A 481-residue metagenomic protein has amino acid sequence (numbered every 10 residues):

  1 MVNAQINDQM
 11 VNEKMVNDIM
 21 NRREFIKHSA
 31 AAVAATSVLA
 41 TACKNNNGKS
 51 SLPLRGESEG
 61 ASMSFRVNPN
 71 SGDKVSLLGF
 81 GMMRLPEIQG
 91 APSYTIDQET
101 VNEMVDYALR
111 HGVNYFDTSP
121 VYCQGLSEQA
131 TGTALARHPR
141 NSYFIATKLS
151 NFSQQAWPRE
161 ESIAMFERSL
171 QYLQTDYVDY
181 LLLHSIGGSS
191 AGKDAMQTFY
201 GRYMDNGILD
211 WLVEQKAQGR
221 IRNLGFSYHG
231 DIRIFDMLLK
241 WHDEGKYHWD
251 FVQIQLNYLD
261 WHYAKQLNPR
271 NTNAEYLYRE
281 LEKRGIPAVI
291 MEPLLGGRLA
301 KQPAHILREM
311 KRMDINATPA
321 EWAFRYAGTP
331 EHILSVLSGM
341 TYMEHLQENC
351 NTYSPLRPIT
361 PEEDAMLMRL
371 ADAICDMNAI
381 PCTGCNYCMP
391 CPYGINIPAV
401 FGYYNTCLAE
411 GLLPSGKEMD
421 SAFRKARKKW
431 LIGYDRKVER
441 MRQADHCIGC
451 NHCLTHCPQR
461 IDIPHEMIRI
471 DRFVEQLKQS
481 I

Functional and structural regions predicted by a protein language model:
V2, D18-Y143, D176, W211 (+1 more regions): N-terminal binding-site loop/beta-alpha segment at the start of enzyme catalytic domains that lines or forms
G79, Y115-D117, D179-L182, G225 (+2 more regions): Conserved beta-strand positions in the central sheet of alpha/beta enzyme cores
R84-Q98, L149-E160, E309-D314: Active-site mouth loops of central-metabolism enzymes
Y94-A108, P158-Y172, R233-L239, A320-F324: Short, acidic/polar
E161-L181, E214-Q218: CE4/NodB-like, metal-dependent polysaccharide N-deacetylase domain that modifies extracellular/periplasmic N-acetylated
I186-G402, A409-A426, T455, H465: Beta/alpha (TIM)-barrel catalytic core signal, keyed to glycine-rich beta->alpha loops juxtaposed to Asp/Glu that bind
L370-G384, G433-N451: Immediate flanking context of iron-sulfur cluster ligation sites
L412-C447, Q479-I481: Short Fe-S-cluster ligation motifs
